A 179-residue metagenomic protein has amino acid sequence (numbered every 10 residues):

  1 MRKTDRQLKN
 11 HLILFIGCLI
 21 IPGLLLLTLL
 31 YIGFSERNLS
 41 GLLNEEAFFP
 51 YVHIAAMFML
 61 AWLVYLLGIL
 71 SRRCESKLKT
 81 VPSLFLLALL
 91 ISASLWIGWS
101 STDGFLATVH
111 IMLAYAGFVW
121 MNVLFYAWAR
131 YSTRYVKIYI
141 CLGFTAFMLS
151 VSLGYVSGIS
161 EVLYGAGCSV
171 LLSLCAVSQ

Functional and structural regions predicted by a protein language model:
M1-S76: N-terminal topogenic module of multi-pass integral membrane proteins
N10-L19, C74-L86, S132-L142: Membrane-interfacial loop-to-transmembrane alpha-helix junctions, especially the N-terminal start
C18-L24, V52-L66, A116-A127, G165-Q179: Hydrophobic cores of alpha-helical transmembrane segments in multi-pass inner/ER membrane proteins, independent
G23-L29, L87-W96, G143-G154, L172-S173: Aromatic-anchored segments of alpha-helical transmembrane domains
E36-N38, I69-R72, S94-G104, L149-S157: Juxtamembrane "helix-exit" motif on the non-cytosolic side of transmembrane helices
L43-N44, D103-A116, I159-G167: Non-cytosolic membrane-interface motifs at loop->transmembrane helix junctions
F85-I140: Membrane-proximal helix-loop-helix units in multi-pass membrane proteins
R130-Q179: Terminal transmembrane helical module of multi-pass membrane proteins
